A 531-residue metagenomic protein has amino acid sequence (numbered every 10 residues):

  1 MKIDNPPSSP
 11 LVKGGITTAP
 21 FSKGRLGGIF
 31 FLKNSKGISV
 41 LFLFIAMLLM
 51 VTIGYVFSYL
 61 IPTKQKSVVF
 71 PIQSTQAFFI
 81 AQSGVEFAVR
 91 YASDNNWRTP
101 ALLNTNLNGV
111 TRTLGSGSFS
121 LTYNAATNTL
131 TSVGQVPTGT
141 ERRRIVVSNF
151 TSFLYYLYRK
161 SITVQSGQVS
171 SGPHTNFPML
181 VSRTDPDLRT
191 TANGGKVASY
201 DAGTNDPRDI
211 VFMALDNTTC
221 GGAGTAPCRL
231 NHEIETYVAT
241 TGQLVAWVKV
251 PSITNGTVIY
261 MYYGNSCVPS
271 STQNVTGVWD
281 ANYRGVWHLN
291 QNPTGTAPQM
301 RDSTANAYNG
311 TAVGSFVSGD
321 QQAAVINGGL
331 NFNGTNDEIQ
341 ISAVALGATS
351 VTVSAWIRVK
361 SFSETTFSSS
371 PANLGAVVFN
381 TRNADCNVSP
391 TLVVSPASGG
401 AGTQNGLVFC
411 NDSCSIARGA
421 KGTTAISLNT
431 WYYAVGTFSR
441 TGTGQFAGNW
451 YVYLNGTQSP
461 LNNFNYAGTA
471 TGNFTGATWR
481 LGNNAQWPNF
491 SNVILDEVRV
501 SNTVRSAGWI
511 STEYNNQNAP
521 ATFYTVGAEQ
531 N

Functional and structural regions predicted by a protein language model:
Q82, Y263-G264, R284-P293, V351-S361 (+1 more regions): Extracellular, beta-strand-rich glycan-interacting domains
F153-Q291, S303-A305, N502, Q517-N518: Alpha-mannosidase-like glycoside hydrolase catalytic domains involved in N-glycan trimming, generalizing to other
V250-S252, Q273-V278, N331-V353, R418-A425 (+1 more regions): Short surface loop/edge beta-strand patches of beta-sandwich-type extracellular domains that form ligand-contact sites
C267-T335, T512-N531: Extracytoplasmic low-complexity segments
G295-A297, T335-V408, G442-N449, N502-W509: Extracellular glycan-recognition modules
F316, L454-T478: Short, solvent-exposed beta-strand-to-loop segments that form ligand-recognition rims of beta-rich domains
L407-Y433: Short, aromatic/His-centered strand-loop micro-motif at the edge of beta-sheets
D412-S413, N465, N473-D496: Extracellular glycan-interaction patches encoded by glycine-rich segments
